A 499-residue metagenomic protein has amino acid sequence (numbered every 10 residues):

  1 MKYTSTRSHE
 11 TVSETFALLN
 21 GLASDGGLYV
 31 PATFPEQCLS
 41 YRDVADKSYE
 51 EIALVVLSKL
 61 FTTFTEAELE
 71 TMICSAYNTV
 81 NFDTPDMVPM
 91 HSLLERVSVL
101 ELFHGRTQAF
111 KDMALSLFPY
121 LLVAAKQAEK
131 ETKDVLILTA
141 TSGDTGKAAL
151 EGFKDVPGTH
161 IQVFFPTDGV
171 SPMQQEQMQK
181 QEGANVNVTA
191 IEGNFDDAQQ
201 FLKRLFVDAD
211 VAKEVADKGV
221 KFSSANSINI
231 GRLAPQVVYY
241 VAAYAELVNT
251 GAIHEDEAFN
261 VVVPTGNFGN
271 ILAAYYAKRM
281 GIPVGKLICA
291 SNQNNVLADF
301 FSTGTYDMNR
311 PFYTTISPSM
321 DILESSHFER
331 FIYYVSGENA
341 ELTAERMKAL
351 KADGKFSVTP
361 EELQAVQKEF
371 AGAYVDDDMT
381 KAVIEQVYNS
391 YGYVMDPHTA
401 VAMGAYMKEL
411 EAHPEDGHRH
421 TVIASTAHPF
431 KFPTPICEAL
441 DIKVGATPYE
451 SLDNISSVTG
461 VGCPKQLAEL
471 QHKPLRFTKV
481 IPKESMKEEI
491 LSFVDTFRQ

Functional and structural regions predicted by a protein language model:
M1-Q499: PLP-dependent amino-acid enzyme catalytic core
